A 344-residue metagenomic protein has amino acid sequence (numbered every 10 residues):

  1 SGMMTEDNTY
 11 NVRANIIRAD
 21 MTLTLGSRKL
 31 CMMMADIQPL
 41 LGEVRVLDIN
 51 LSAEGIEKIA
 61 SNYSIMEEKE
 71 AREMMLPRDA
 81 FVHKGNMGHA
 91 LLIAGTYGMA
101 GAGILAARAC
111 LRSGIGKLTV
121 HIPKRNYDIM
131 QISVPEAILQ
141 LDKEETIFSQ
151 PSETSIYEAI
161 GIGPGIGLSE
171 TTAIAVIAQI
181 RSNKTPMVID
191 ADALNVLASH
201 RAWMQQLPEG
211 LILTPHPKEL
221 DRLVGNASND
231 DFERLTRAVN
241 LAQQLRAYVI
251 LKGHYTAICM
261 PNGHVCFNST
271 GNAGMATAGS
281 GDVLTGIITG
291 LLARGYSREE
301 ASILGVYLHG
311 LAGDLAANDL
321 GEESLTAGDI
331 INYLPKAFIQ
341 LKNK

Functional and structural regions predicted by a protein language model:
S1, D190-A191: Conserved acidic functional residues
S1-M21, G26: Conserved phosphate- and dinucleotide-binding cores of soluble alpha/beta proteins, encompassing both enzyme active
I16-M21, S27-V188, N195-I212, P217-K344: Small-residue (G/A/S/T)-rich helix-start motifs and N-terminal tracts that mark the onset
